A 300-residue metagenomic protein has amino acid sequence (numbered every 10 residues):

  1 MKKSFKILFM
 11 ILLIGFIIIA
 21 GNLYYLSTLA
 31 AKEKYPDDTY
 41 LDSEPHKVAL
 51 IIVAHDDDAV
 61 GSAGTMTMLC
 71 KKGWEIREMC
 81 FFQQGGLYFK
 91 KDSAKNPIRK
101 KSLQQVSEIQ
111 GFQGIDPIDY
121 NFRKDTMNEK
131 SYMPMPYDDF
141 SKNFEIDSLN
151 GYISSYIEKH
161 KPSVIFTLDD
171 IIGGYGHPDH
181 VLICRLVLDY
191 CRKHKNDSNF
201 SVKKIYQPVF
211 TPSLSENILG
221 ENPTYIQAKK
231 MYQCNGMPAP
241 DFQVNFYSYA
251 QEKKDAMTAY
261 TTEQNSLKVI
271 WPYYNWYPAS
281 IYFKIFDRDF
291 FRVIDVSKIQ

Functional and structural regions predicted by a protein language model:
K2-A49, D139-Q300: Metal-dependent de-N-acetylase/amidase catalytic core
K6-M10, I18-K159, D189-S198: Active-site rim/loop-helix segments in enzyme catalytic domains that contact anionic ligands
